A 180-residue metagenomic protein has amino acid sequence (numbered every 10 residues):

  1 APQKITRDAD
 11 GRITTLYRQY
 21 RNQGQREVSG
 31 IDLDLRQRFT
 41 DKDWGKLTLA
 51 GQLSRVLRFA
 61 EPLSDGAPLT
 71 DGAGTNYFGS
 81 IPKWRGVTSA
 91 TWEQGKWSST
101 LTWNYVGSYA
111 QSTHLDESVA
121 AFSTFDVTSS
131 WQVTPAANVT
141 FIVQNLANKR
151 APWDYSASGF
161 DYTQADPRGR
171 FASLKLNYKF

Functional and structural regions predicted by a protein language model:
A1, D65-G72, G107, D116-A120 (+1 more regions): Flexible, surface-exposed loop regions and adjacent strand-edge segments of Gram-negative outer-membrane beta-barrel
A1-Y109: Gram-negative outer-membrane beta-barrel transporters
R21-Q23, L115, N145-N148: Asparagine-centered polar/low-complexity signal
R26, E93, F122, Q132-T134 (+1 more regions): A short, compositionally biased micro-patch
S29-L33, W84-T88, S123-S129, R170-L174: Hydrophobic, lipid-facing positions within transmembrane beta-strands of outer-membrane proteins
K42-W44, A120, T134: A cross-taxa feature marking solvent-exposed loop/turn segments within ectodomains of secreted and single-pass membrane
L57-A60, W103-Q111, S130-F180: C-terminal beta-signal and adjacent terminal beta-strands/loops of Gram-negative outer-membrane beta-barrel proteins
T100-Y105, S112-T128: Generic long, charged, amphipathic alpha-helical segments
